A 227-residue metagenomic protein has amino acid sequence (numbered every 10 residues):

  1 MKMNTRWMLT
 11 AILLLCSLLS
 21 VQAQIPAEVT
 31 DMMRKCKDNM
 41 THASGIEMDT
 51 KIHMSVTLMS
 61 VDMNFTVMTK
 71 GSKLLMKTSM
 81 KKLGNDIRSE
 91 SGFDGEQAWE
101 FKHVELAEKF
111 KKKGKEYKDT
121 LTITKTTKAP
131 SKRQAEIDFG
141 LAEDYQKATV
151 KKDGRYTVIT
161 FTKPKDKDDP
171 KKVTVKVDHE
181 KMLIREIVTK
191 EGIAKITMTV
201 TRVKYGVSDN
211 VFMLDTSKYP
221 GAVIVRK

Functional and structural regions predicted by a protein language model:
M1-L9: Bacterial N-terminal signal peptides that target proteins for export
T10-L18: Bacterial N-terminal signal peptides
L19-K73, T149, K218-K227: N-terminal leader/targeting segments and the immediate start of mature chains
A27-D31, Q134-T149, M198: A short, amphipathic edge element
H42-G45, T66-L75, G92-Q97, G154 (+2 more regions): Short, solvent-exposed coil/turn segments at beta-strand boundaries
M48-D49, A129-K132, V158-I159: Short Pro/Gly-enriched beta-strand edge/turn motifs at strand-loop
K51, L83-I87, Q146, V150-K227: Gly/Pro-enriched, hydrophobic low-complexity segments that function as extracytoplasmic propeptides/linkers
T66-P130, A194-T197: An acidic-aromatic
